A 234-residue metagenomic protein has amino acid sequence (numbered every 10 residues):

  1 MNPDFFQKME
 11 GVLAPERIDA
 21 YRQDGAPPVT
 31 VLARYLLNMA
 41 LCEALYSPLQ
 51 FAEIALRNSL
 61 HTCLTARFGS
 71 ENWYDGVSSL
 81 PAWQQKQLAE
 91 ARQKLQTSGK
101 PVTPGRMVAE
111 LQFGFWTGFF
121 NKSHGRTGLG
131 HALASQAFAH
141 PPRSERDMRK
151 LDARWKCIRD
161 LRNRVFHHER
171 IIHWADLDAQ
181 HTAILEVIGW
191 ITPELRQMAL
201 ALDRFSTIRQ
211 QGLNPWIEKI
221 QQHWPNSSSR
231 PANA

Functional and structural regions predicted by a protein language model:
M1-A153, C157, A175-A234: Extended intrinsically disordered or low-complexity regions, especially N/C-terminal cytosolic tails and loops, rather
E169-I172: A generic structural motif
